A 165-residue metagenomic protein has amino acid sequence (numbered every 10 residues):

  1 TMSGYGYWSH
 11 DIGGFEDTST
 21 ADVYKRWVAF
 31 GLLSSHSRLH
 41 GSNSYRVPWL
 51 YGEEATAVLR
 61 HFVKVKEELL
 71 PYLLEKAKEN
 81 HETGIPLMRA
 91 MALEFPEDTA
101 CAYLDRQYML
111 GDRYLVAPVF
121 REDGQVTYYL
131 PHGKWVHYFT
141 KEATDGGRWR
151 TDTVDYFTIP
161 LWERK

Functional and structural regions predicted by a protein language model:
T1-R164: Catalytic-domain carbohydrate-binding cleft regions of carbohydrate-active enzymes
